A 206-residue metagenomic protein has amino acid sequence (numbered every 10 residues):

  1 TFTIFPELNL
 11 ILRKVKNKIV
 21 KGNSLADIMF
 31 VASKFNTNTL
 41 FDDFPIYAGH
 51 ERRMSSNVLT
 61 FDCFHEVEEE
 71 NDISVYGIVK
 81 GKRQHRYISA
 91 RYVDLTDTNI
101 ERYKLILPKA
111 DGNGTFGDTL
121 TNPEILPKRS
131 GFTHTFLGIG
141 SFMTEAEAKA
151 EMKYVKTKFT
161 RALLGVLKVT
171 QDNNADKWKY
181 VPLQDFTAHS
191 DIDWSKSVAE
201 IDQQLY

Functional and structural regions predicted by a protein language model:
T1-Y206: C-terminal substrate-recognition regions of SAM-dependent nucleic acid methyltransferases
